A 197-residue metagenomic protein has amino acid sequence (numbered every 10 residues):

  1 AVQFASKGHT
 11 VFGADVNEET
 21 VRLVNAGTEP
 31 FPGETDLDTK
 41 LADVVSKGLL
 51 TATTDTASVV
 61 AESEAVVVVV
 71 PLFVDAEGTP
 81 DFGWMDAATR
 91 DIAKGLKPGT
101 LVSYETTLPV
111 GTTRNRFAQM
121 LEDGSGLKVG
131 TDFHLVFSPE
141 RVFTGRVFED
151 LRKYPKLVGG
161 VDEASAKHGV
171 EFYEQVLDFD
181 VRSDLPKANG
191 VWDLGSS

Functional and structural regions predicted by a protein language model:
A1-S197: Structural/interface elements that position substrates and couple domains in central-metabolism enzymes
